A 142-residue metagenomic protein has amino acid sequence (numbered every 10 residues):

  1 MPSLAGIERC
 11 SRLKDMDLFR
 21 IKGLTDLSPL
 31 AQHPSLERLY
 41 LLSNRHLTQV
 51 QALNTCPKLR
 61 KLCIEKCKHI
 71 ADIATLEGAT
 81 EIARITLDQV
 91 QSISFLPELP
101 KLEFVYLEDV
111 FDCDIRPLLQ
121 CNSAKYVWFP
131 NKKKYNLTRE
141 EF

Functional and structural regions predicted by a protein language model:
M1-T25, P29-F142: Concave beta-strand-loop units of leucine-rich repeat
